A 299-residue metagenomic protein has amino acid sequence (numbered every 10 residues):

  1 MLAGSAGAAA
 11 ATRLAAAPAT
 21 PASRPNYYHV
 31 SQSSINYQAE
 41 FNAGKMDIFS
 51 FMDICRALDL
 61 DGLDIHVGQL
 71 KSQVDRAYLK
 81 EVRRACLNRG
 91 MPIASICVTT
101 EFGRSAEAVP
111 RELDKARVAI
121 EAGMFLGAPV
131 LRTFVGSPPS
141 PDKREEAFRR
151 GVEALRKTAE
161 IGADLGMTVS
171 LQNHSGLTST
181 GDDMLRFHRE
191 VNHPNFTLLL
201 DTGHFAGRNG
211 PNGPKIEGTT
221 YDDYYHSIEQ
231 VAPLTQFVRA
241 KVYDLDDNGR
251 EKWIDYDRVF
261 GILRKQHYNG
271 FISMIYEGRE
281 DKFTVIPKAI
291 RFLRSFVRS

Functional and structural regions predicted by a protein language model:
M1-V130, E146, E153, A163 (+7 more regions): N-terminal pre-domain/capping segments
Q32, C55, C86, G123 (+6 more regions): Conserved, mostly hydrophobic/aromatic
N36-Q38, V67-Q69, T99-F102, V135-P139 (+4 more regions): Active-site-proximal loop/turn and secondary-structure-junction residues that shape catalytic pockets, frequently
G62, V130, F237, G270-F271: Residues at the N-termini of beta-strands
G62-L63, R156-I262: Acidic/histidine-rich catalytic cores of soluble enzymes
M91, A128, M167, Q266-G270: A short helix->loop->beta-strand "cap" motif at the edges of active sites that frequently abuts
G123-R144, L165-H174: Active-site groove signature of glycoside hydrolases
N269-E277: Substrate-binding cleft of secreted/luminal carbohydrate-active enzymes
